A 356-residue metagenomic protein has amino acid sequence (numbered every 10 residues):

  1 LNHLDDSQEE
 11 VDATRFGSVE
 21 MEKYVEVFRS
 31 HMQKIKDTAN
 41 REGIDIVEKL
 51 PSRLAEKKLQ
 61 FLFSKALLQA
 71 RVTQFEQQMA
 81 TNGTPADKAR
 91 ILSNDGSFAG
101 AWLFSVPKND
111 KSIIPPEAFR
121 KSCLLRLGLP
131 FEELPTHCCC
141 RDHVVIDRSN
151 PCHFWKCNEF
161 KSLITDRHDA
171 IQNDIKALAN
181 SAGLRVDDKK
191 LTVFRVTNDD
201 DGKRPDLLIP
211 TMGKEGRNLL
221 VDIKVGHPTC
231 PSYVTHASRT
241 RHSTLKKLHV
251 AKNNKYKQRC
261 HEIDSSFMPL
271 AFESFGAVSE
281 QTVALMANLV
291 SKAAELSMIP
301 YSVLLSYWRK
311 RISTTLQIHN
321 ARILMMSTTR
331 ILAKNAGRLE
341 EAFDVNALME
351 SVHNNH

Functional and structural regions predicted by a protein language model:
L1-N2, D12, R148-C157, D206 (+2 more regions): Short, conserved catalytic/metal-binding micro-motifs enriched in Asp/Glu and His
D5-D6: Low-complexity intrinsically disordered regions in eukaryotic nuclear regulatory proteins
E9, F16-V144, L163, A177 (+4 more regions): Non-catalytic C-terminal interaction segments of nucleic acid-processing enzymes
C138-I171: Short Cys/His-based metal-binding microdomains
N158-K190: Amphipathic alpha-helical
